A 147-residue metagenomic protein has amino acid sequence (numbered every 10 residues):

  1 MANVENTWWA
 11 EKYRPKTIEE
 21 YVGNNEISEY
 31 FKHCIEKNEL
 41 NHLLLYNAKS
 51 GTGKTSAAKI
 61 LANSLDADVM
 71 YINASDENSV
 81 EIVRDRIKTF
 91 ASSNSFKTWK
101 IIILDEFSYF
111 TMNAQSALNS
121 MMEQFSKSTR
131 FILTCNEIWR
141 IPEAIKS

Functional and structural regions predicted by a protein language model:
M1-S147: P-loop/Walker A NTP-binding region and its immediately flanking N-terminal helices in P-loop NTPase folds
